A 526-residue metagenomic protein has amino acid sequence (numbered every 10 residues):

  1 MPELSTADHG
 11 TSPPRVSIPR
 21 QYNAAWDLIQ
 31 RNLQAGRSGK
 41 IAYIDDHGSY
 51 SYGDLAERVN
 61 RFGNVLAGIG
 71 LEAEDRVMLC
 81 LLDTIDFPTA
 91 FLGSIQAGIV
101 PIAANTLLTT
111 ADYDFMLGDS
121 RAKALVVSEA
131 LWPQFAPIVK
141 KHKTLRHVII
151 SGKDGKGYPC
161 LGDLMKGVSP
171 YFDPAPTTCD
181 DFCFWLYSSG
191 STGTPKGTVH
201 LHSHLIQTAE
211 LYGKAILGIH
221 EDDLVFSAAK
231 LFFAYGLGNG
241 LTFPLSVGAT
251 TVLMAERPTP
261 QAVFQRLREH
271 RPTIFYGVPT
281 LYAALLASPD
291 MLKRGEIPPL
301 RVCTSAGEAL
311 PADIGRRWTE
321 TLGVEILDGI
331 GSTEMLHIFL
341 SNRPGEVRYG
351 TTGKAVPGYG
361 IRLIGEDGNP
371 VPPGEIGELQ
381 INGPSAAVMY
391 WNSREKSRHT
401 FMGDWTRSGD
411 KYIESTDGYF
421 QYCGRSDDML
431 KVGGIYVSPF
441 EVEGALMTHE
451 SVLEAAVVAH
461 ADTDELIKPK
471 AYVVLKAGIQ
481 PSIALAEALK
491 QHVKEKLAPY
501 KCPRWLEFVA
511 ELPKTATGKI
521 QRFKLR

Functional and structural regions predicted by a protein language model:
D27-Y52, G152, K156: AMP-dependent adenylate-forming
G39, K166-Y187, T194, G218-L224: Conserved pre-ATP/AMP-binding loop-to-beta segment of ANL
G39-T84, P88-L92, T109-D114, G162-D163: Conserved AMP-binding/adenylate-forming core of the ANL superfamily
S51-G53, C183-Q207: Conserved AMP-binding A3 loop
G68-I69, L92, Q96-D163, L475-A477: Structural core segment of the AMP-binding/adenylate-forming
L108, L125-V127, R268, F275 (+6 more regions): AMP-binding/adenylate-forming catalytic core of the ANL superfamily
I206-S227, F232-T273, S288: Conserved AMP-binding/adenylation subdomain of ANL enzymes
A249, P272-G277, A287-R348, G360: Gly/Ser/Thr-rich phosphate-binding loop
